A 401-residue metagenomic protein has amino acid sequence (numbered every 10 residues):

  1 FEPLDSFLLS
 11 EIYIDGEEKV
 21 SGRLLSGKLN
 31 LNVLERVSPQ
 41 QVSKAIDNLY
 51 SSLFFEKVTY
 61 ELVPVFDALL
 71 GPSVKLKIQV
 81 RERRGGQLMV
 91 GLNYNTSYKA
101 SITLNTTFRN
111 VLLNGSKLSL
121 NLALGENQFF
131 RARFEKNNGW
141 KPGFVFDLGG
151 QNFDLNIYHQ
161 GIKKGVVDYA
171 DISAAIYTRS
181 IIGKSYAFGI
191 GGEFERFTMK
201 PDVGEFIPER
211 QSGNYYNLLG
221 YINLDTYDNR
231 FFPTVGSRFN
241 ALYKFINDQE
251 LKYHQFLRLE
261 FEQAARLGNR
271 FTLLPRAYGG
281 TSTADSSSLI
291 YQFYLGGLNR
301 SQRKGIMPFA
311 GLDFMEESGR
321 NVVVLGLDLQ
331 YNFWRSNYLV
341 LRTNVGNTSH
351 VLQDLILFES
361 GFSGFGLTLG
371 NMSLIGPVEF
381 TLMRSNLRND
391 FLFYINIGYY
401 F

Functional and structural regions predicted by a protein language model:
F1-S38, V42, Y186: Acidic, glycine-rich low-complexity/disordered segments
S38-F231, F293-P308, M315-V323, L339 (+3 more regions): Gram-negative/organellar outer-membrane beta-barrel architecture
Q87, L219-W334: C-terminal outer-membrane beta-barrel translocator/porin domains of Gram-negative envelope proteins and their
Q151-F153, E193-E195, L242-D248, G280-S282 (+1 more regions): Short glycine-rich beta-strand segments
G191, L274-Y278, V340-R342: Outer-envelope exported proteins of Gram-negative bacteria
D328-F362: C-terminal hydrophobic structural anchor segments that stabilize assembly/packing rather than catalytic chemistry
G366-T368: ATP phosphate-binding glycine-rich loop and adjacent ATP-lid/helix-beta elements within ATP-binding kinase/ATPase
